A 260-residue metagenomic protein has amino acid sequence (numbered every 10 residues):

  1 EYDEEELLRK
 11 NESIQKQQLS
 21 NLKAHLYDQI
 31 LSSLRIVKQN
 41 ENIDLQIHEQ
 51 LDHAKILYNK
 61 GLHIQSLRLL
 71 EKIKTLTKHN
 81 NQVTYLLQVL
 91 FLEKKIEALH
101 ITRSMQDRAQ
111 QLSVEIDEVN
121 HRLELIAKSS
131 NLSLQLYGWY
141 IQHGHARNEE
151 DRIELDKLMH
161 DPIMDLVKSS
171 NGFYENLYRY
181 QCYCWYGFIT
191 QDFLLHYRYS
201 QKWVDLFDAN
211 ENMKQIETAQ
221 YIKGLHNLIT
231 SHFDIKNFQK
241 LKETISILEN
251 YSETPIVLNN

Functional and structural regions predicted by a protein language model:
E1-I64: Intrinsically disordered, low-complexity protein-interaction/activation regions
A24-D28, K60-E71, T102-E115, H145-I163 (+2 more regions): Helix-turn-helix repeat elements of alpha-solenoid scaffolds
V37-E41, T77-N80, N120-I126, P162-Y174 (+2 more regions): Flexible helix-coil transition and linker loops at the boundaries of alpha-helical arrays
N40-H48, Y85-L87, K94, I126-S130 (+3 more regions): Start-of-helix signal in alpha-solenoid helical-repeat scaffolds, especially tetratricopeptide repeats
H53-N59, F91-H100, N131-E149, L177-D192 (+2 more regions): Tandem amphipathic alpha-helical repeat scaffolds
K72-T102, F207, N212-I216: Short, charge-rich amphipathic alpha-helical segments embedded in non-transmembrane helical bundles/solenoids
K95-Q135: Flexible loop and strand-edge segments within Gram-negative outer membrane beta-barrel domains
G172-N260: Long, internal scaffold/assembly segments composed of regular secondary structure
